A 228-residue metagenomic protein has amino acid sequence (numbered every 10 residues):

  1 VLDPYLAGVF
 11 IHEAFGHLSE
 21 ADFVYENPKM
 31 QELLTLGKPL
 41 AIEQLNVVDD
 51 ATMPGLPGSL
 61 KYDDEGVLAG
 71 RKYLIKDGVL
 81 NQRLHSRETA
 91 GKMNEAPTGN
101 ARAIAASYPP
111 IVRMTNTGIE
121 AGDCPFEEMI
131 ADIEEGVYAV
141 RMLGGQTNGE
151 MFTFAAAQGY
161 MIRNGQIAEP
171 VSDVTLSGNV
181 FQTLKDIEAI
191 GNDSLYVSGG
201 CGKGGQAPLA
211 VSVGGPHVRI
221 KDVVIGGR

Functional and structural regions predicted by a protein language model:
V1-R228: N-terminal small-residue-enriched
